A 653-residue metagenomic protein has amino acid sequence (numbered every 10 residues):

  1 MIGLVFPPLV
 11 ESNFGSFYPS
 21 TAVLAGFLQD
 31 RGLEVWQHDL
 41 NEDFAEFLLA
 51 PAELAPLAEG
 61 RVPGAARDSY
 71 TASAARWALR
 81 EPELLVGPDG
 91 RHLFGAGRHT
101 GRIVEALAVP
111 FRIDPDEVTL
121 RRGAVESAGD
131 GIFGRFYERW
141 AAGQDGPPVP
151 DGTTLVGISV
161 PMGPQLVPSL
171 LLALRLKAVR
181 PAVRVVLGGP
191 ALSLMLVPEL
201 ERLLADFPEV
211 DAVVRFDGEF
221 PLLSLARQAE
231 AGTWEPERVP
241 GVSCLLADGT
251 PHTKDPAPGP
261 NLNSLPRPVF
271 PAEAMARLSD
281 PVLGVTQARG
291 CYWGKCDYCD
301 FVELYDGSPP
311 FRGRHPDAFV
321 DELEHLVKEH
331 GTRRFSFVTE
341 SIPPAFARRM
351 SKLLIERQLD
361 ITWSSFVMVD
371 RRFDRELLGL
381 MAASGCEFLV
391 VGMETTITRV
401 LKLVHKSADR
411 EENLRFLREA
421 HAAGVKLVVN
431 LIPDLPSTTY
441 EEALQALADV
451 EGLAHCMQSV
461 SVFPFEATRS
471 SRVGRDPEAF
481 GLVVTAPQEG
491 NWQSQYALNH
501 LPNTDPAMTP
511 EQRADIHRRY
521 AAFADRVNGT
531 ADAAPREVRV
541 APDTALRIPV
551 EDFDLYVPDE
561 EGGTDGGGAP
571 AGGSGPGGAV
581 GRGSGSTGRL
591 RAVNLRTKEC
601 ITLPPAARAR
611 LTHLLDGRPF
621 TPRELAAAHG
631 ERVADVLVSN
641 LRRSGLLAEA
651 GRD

Functional and structural regions predicted by a protein language model:
I2-N13, P19-S20, V210, G313 (+3 more regions): A structural motif corresponding to the C-terminal lobe/cap of the Radical SAM core domain
F6-S20, L24-A50, L107-K254: Glycine-rich beta-alpha loop elements in corrinoid/cobalamin-binding modules across cobalamin-dependent enzymes
R31, D43-A50, P56-T153, V197-D206 (+5 more regions): Conserved Radical SAM active-site core
V125, L245-V285, G562-A569, G581 (+3 more regions): N-terminal [4Fe-4S]-dependent radical SAM core
S169, L222, F319, A347 (+4 more regions): Aromatic/hydrophobic pocket-lining residues that form the small-molecule binding cavity in soluble enzyme cores
N263-K426: Radical SAM [4Fe-4S] cluster-binding motif and immediate context
P535-K598: Long, low-complexity, charged/polar intrinsically disordered regions in eukaryotic proteins
I601-D653: Long, charge-rich, low-complexity alpha-helical segments
